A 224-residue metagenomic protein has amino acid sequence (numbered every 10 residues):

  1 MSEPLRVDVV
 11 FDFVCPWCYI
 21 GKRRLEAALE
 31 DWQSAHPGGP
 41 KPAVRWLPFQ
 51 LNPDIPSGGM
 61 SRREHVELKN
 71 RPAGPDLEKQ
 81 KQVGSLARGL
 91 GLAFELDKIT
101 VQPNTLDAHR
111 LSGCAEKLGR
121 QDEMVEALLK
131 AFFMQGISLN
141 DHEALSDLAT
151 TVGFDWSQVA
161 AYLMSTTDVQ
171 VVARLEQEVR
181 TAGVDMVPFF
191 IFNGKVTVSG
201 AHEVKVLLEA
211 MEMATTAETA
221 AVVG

Functional and structural regions predicted by a protein language model:
E3-V14, I20-S34, G38, P42 (+2 more regions): C-terminal cap of thioredoxin/glutaredoxin-like
R23-F132, A221-V222: Structural alpha/beta surface segment adjacent to cysteine/selenocysteine redox centers across thiol/disulfide enzymes
